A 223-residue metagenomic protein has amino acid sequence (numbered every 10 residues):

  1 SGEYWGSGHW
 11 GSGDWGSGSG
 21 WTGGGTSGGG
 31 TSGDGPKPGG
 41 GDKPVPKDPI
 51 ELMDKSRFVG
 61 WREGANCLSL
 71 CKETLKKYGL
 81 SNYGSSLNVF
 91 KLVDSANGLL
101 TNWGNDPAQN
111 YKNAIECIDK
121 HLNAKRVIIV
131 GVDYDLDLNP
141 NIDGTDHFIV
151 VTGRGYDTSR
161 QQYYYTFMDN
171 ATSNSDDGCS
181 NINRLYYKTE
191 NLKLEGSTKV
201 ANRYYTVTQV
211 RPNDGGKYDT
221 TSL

Functional and structural regions predicted by a protein language model:
S1-K43, N113-I115: Hydrophobic, gly/ala-rich membrane-insertion helices/peptides used by toxins and envelope proteins
T22-V93, E195, P212-L223: Active-site-adjacent structural segments surrounding the nucleophilic cysteine of cysteine proteases and isopeptidases
L68-D219: Conserved active-site-adjacent core of cysteine acyl-enzyme catalytic domains
